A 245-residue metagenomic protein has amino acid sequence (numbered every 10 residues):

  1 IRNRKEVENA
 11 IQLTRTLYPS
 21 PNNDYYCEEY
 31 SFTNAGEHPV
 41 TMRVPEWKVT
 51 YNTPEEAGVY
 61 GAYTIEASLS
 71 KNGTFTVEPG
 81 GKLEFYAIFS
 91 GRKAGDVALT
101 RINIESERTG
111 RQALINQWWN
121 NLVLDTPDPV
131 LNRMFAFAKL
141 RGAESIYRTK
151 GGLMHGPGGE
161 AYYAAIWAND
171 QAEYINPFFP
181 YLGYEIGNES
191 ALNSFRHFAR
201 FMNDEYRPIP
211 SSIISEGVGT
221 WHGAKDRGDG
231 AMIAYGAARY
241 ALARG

Functional and structural regions predicted by a protein language model:
V7-A164: Acidic/polar, glycine-enriched structural segments that form the non-catalytic walls/loops of the carbohydrate-binding
N116-R244: Substrate-binding groove/exosite segments of carbohydrate-active enzymes
